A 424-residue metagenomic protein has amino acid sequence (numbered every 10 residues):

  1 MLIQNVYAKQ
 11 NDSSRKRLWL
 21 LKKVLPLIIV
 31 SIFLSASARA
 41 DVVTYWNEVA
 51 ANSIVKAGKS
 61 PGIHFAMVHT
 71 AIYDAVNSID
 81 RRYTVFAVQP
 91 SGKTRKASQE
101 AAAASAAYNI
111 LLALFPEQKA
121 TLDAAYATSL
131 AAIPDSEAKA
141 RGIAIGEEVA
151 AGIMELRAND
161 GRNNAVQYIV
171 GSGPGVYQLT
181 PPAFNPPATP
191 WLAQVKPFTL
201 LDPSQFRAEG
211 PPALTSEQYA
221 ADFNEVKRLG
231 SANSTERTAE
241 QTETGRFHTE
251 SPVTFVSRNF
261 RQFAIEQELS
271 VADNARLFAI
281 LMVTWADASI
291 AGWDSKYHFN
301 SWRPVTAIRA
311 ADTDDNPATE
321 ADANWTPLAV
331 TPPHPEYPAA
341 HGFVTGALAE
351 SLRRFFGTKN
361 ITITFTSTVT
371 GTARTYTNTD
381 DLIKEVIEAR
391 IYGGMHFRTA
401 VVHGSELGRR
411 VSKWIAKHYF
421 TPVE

Functional and structural regions predicted by a protein language model:
M1-L21: N-terminal secretory signal peptides that target proteins for export/translocation
V6-Y7, A36, E336: A subset of signal/propeptide-processing and intrinsically disordered low-complexity segments in secreted/extracellular
D12-R17, L34-S37, S270: Intrinsically disordered low-complexity regions specifically enriched for long asparagine
S13-S14, V30-I32, P332, I391: Residue-level detector of alpha-helix boundary/anchor positions
R17-W19, L25, N159: Small/flexible residues
K23-S35: Bacterial N-terminal signal peptides
R39-E424: Acidic/polar surface patches and capping/hinge elements
